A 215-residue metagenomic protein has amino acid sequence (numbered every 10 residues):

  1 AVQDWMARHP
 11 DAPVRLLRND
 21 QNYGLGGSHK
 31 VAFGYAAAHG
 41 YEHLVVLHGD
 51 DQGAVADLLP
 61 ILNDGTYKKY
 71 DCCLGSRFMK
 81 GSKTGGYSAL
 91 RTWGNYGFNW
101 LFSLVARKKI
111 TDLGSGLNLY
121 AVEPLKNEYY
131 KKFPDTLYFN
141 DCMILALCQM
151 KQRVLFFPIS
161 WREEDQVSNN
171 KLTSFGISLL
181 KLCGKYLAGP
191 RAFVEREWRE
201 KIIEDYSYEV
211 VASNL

Functional and structural regions predicted by a protein language model:
A1-L17: Acidic donor-binding segment of Leloir-type glycosyltransferases
V2, I61, M143: Aromatic/hydrophobic pocket-lining residues that form π-stacking "cages" and hydrophobic walls in ligand
P10, R107, K131-L215: Hydrophobic helical membrane-anchoring modules
P13, G40-Y41, K69, K151-R153: Short loop/turn motifs at secondary-structure junctions
N19-A38, V55-L137, E164-S174, L180: Acceptor/aglycone-binding surface of glycosyltransferases and processive sugar-polymer synthases
A32, D50, A121, L147 (+1 more regions): Residue-level signature of catalytic and energy-coupling elements of molecular machines, predominantly ATP/GTP-dependent
Y41-Q52: Short beta-strand-to-loop acidic/aromatic patch adjacent to the donor-nucleotide binding site
L47, C73-S76, F157-I159: Short glycine/serine/threonine-enriched helix-capping/active-site loop that flanks the nucleotide-sugar donor pocket
